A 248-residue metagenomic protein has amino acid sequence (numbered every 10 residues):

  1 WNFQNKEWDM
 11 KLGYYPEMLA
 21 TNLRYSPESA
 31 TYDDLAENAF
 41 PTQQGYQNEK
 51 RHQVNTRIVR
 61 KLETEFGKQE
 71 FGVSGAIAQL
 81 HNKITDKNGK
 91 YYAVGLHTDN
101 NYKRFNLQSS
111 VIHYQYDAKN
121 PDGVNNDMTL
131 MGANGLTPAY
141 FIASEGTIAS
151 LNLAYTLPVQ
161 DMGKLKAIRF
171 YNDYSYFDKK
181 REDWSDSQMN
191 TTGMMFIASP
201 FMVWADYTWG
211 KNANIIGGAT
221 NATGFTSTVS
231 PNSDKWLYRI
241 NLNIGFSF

Functional and structural regions predicted by a protein language model:
W1-K83: Aromatic- and glycine-enriched pocket-lining scaffold segments that form the walls of small-molecule binding clefts
W1-N5, R60-T64, T98-Y102, Y155-L157 (+2 more regions): Residue-level signature of outer-membrane beta-barrel architecture
Q4-K6, K50-V54, N88-V94, N101 (+3 more regions): Residues that define the transmembrane beta-barrel architecture of outer-membrane proteins
K6-K11, L62-E70, K103-R104, P158-I168 (+1 more regions): Short loop/turn motifs that connect adjacent beta-strands in outer-membrane beta-barrel proteins
L12-P16, F71-I77, N100, S109-H113 (+3 more regions): Transmembrane beta-barrel strands of outer-membrane/channel proteins
Y15-T21, P41, E65, A76-I84 (+5 more regions): Sequence/structural signature of outer-membrane beta-barrel proteins
N22-A30, N82-K90, K119-D127, L165 (+2 more regions): Outer-membrane beta-barrel translocator domains and adjoining extracellular loop/strand segments of Gram-negative
T56, L153, D234-F248: Outer-membrane beta-barrel "beta-signal"
